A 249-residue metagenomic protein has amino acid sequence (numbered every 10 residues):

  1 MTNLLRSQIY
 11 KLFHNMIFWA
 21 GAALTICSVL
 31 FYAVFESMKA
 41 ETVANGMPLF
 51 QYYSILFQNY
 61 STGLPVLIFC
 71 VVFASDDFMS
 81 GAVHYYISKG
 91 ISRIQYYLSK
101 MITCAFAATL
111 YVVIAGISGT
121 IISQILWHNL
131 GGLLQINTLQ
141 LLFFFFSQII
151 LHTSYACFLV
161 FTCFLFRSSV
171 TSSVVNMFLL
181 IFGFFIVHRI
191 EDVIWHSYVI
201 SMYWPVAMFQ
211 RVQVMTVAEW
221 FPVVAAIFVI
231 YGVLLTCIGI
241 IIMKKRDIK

Functional and structural regions predicted by a protein language model:
M1-T25, R167: Aromatic- and glycine-rich beta-strand/loop motifs that create alpha-glucan
K11, S75, Y86-S88, L159 (+1 more regions): Helix-capping/transition residues at the boundaries of transmembrane alpha-helices and the short helical linkers
F18, L24-F73, L98-R167, N176 (+2 more regions): Secretory targeting signals
G21, Y86, Y96, T171-S173: Alpha-helical transmembrane segments and their helix-entry boundary regions
K39-V43, F78, A82, I122-G131 (+5 more regions): Membrane-interfacial segments
C70-I94, I248: Transmembrane helix boundary and interhelical loop/hinge segments in multi-pass membrane proteins
D192-V214: Short hydrophobic, aromatic-rich alpha-helical segments embedded in or entering the lipid bilayer of multi-pass
V229-K249: Junction motif at the cytosolic side of a transmembrane helix
